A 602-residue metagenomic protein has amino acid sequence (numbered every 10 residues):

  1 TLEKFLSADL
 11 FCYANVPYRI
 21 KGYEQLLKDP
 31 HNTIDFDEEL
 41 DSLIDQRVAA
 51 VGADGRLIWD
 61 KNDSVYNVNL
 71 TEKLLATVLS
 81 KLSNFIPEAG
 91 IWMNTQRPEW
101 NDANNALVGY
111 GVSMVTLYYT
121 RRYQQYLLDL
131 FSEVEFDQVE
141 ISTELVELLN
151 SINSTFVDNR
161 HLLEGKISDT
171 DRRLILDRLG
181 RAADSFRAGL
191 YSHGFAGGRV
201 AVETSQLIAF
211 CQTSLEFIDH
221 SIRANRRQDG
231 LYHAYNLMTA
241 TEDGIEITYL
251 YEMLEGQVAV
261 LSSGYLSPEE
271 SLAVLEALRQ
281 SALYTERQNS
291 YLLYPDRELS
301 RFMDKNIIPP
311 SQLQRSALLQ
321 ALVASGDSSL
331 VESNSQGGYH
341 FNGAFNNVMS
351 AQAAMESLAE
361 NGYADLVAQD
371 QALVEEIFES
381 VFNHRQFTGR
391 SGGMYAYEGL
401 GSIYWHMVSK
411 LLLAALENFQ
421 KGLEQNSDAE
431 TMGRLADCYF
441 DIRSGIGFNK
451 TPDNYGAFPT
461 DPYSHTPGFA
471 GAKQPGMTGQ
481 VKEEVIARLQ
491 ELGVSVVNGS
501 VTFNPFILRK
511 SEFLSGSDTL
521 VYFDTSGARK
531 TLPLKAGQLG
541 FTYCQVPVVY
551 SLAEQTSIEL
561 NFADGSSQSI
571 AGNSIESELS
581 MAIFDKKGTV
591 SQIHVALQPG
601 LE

Functional and structural regions predicted by a protein language model:
T1-E602: Acidic, mature catalytic/reactive cores of soluble proteins
